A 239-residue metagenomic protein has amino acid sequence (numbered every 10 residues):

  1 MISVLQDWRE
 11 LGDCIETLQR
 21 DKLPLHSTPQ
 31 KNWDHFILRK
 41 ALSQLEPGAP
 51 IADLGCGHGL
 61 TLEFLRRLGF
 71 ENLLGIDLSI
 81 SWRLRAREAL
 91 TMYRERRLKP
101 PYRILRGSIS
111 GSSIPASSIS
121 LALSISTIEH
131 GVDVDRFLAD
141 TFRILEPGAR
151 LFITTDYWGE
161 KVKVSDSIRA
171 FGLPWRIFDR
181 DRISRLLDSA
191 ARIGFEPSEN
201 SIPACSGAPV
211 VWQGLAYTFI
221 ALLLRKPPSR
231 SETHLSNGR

Functional and structural regions predicted by a protein language model:
I2, I15-Q44: Class I SAM-dependent methyltransferase Rossmann-like catalytic core, especially the SAM/SAH-binding loop
G48-G57: Conserved class I S-adenosyl-L-methionine
L60-G111: Class I SAM-dependent methyltransferase SAM/SAH-binding core
L123: A conserved beta-strand element that flanks and buttresses the S-adenosyl-L-methionine
D135-R150: A short glycine-rich, Lys/Arg-flanked "PGG" loop and its adjoining helix->strand segment in the class I
I153-T155, G159: Acidic carboxylate diad motif detector
V164-E196: Conserved Class I S-adenosyl-L-methionine
I193, S201-R239: Core SAM-dependent methyltransferase catalytic element
